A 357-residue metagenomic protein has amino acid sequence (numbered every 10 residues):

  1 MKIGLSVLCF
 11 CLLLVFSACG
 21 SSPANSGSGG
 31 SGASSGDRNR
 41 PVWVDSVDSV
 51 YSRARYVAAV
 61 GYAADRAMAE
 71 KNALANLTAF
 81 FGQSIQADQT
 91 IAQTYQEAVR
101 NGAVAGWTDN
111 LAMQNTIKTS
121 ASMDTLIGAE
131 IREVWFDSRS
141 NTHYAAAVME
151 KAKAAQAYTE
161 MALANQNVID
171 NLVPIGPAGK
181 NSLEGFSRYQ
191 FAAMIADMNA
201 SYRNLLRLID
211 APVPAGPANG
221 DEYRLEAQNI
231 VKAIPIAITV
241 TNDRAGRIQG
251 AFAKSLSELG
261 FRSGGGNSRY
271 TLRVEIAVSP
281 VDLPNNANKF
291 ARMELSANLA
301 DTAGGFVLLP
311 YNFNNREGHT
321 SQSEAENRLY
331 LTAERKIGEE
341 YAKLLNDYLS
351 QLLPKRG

Functional and structural regions predicted by a protein language model:
M1-L5: Positively charged n-region of N-terminal signal peptides that target proteins for export
S6-V7, A75: Intrinsically disordered and other compositionally biased segments
V7-S17: Bacterial N-terminal signal peptides
C19-G357: Domain-level marker for long, solvent-exposed, non-transmembrane regions
